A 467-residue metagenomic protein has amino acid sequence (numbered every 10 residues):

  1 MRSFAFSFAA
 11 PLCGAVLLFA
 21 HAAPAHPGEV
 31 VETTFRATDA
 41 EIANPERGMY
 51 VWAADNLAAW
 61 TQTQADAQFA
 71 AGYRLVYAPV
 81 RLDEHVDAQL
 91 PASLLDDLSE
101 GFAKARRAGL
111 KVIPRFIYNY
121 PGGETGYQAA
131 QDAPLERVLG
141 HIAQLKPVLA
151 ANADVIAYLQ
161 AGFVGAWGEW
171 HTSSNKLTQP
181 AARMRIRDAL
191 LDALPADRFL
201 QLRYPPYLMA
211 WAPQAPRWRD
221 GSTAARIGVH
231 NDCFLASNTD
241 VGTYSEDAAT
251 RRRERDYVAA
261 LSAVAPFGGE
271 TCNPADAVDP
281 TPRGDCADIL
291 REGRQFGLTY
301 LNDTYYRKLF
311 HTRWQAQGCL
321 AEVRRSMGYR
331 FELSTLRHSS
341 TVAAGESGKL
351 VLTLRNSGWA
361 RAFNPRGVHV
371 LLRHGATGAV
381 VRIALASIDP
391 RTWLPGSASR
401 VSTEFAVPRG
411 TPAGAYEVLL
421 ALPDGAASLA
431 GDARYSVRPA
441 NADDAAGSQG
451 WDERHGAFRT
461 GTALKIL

Functional and structural regions predicted by a protein language model:
S7-A20: Bacterial N-terminal signal peptides
H26-R74, P79: Boundary/entry segment of secreted carbohydrate-active catalytic domains
Q64-N119: Aromatic-lined substrate-binding rim segments of carbohydrate-active enzymes
L94-R107, Q131-Y158, A181-A193: An active-site-proximal structural segment forming one wall of the substrate-binding cleft that immediately precedes
I113-G123, L145-L177: Active-site groove signature of glycoside hydrolases
Y158-G162, E169, S173-Y306: Catalytic-core regions of glycoside hydrolase
D285-L336: Catalytic cores of secreted or luminal carbohydrate-active enzymes
V323-L467: Extracellular/luminal regions of secreted and cell-surface proteins that mediate adhesion/ECM remodeling
